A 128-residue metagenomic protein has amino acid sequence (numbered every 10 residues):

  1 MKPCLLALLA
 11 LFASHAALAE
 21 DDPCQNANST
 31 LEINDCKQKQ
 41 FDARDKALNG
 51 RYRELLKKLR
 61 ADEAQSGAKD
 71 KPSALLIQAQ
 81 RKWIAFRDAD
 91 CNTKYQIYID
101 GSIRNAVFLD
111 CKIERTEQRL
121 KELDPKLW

Functional and structural regions predicted by a protein language model:
M1-L8: Sec-dependent signal peptide recognition, specifically the positively charged N-region followed immediately by
L8-A10, K69: General structural signal for secondary-structure boundaries
A13-A16: N-terminal signal peptide c-region/cleavage motif recognized by signal peptidases
L18-W128: N-terminal alpha-helical modules
